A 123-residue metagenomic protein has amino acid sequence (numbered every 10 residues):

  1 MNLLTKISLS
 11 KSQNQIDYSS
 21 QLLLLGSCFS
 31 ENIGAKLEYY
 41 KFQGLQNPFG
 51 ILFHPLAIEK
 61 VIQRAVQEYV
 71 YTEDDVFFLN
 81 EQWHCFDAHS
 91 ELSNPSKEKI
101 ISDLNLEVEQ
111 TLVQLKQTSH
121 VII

Functional and structural regions predicted by a protein language model:
M1-I123: Extracellular glycan-modifying ectodomains
